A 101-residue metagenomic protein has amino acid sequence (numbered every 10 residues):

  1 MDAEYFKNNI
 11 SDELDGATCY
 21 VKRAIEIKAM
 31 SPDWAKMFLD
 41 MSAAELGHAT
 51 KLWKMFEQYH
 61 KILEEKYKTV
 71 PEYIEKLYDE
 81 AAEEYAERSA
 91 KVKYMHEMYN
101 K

Functional and structural regions predicted by a protein language model:
M1-K101: Non-heme di-metal
